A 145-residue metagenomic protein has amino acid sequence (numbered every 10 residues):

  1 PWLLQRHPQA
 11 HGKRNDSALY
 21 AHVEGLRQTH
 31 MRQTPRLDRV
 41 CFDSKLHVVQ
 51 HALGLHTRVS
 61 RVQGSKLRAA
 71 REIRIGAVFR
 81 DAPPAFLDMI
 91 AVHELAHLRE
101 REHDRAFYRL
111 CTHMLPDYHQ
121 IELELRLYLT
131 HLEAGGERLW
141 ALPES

Functional and structural regions predicted by a protein language model:
P1-D88, L98-S145: Active-site-proximal or metal-binding-adjacent scaffold patches in catalytic folds
A91: Walker B beta-strand of ABC/ABC-like P-loop ATPase nucleotide-binding domains, specifically the conserved hydrophobic
E94: Walker B catalytic acidic pair
